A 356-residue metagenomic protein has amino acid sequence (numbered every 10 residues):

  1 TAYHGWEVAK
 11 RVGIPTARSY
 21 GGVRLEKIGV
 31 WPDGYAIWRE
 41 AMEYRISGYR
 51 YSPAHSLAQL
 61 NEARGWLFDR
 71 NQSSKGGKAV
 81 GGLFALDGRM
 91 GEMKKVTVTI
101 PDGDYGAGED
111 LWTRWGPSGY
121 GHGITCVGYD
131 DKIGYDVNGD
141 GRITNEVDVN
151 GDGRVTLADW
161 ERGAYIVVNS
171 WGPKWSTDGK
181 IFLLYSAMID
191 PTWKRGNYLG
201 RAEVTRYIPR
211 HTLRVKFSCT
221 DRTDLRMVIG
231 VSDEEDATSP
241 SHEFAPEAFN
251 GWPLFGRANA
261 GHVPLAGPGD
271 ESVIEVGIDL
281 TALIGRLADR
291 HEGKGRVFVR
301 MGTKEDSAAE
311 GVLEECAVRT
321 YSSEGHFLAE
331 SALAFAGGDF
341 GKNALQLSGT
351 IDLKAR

Functional and structural regions predicted by a protein language model:
T1-K354: Predominantly the structural core of cysteine protease catalytic domains
